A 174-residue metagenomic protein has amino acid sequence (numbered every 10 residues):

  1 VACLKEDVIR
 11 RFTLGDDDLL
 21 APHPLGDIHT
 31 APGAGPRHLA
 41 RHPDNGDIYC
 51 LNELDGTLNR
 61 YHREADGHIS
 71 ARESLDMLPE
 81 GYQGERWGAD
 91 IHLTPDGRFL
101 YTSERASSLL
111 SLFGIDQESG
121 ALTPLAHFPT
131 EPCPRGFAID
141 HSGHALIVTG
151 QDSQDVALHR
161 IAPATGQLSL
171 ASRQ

Functional and structural regions predicted by a protein language model:
V1-L4, H42, C50-L54, T102-R105 (+1 more regions): Conserved beta-strand positions in repeat-built beta-propeller and related beta-rich domains
V1-T13, A21, L25: Aromatic- and glycine-enriched pocket-lining scaffold segments that form the walls of small-molecule binding clefts
D7-I9, G56-L58, S108-L110, D155-V156: Structural signal for beta-propeller blades
F12-L20, Y61-I69, F113-G120, H159-Q167: Short loop/turn segments immediately following beta-strands, especially the blade-tip and inter-blade linker loops
A21-I28, I69-M77, L122-T130, L168-Q174: Beta-propeller fold detector
T30-D47, M77-G97, T130-A145, Q174: Beta-rich, blade/repeat-based domains predominating in secreted/periplasmic proteins but also intracellular
L51-Y61, I69-S103: Oxyanion-binding "anion nests"
S111-R160: C-terminal hydrophobic structural anchor segments that stabilize assembly/packing rather than catalytic chemistry
